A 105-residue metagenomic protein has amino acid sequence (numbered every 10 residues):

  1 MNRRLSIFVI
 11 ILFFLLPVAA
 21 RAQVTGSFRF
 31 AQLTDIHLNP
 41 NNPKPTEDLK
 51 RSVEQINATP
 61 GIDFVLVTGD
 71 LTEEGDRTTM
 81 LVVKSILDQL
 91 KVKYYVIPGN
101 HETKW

Functional and structural regions predicted by a protein language model:
M1-F8: Bacterial N-terminal signal peptides that target proteins for export
F8-P17: Bacterial N-terminal signal peptides
V18-V82: N-terminal active-site segment of His-dependent metallophosphoesterases
R77-W105: Extended active-site neighborhood of metal-dependent phosphoesterases/phosphodiesterases
